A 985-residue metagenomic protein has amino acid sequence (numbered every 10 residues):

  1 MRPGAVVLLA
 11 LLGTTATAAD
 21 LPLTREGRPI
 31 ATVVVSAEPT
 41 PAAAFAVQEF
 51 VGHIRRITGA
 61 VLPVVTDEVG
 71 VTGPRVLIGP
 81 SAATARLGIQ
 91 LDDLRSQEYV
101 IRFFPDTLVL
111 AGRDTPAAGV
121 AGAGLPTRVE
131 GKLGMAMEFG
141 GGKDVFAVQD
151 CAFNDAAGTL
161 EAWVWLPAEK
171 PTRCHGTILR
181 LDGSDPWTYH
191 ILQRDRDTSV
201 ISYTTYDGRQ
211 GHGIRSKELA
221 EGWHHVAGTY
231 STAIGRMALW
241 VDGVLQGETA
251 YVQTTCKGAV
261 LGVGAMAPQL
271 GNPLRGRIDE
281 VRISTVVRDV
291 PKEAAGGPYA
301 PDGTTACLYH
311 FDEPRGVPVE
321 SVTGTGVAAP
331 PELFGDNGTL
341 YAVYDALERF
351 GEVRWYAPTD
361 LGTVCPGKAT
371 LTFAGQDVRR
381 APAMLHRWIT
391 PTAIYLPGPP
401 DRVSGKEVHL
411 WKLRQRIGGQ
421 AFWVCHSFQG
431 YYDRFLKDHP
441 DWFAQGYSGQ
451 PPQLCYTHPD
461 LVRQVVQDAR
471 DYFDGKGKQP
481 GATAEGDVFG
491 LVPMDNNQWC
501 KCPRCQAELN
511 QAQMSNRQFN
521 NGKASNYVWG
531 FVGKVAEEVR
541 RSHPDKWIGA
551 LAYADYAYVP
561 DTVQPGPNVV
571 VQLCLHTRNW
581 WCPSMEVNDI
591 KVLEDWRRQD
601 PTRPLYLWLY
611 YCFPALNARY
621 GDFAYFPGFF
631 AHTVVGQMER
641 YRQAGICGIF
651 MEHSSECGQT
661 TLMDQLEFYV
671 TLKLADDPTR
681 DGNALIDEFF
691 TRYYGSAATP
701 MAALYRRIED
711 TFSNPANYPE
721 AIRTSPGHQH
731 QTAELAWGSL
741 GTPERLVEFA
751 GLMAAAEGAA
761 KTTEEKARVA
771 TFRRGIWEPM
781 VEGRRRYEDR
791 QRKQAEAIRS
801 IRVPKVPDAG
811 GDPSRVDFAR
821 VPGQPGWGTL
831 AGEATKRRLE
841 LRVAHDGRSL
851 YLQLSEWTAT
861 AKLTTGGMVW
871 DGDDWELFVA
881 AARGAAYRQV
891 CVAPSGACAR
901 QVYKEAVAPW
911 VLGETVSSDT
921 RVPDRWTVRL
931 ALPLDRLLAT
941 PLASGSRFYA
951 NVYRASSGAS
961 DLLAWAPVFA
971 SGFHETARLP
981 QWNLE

Functional and structural regions predicted by a protein language model:
L11, A16-V100: Acidic, contiguous N-terminal accessory segments
A46-E49, D92-A121, A329-V528, R540 (+4 more regions): Feature activates predominantly on carbohydrate-active enzymes
V120-A328: Extracellular glycan-associated modules
Q453, T457-R463, D471, N588-A697 (+1 more regions): Structured mid-domain segments that build the active-site/substrate or prosthetic-cofactor binding neighborhood
V532-Y558, P604-C612, I649-S654: Aromatic-lined carbohydrate-recognition surfaces of secreted/lumenal glycan-active proteins
G549-W580, A618-F629, G658-E667: Substrate-binding cleft/loops of secretory-pathway carbohydrate-active enzymes
A644-C647, V670-R799: Catalytic domains of carbohydrate-active enzymes that cleave complex glycans
R792-E985: Structural preference for beta-rich elements and adjacent junctions enriched in aromatics
